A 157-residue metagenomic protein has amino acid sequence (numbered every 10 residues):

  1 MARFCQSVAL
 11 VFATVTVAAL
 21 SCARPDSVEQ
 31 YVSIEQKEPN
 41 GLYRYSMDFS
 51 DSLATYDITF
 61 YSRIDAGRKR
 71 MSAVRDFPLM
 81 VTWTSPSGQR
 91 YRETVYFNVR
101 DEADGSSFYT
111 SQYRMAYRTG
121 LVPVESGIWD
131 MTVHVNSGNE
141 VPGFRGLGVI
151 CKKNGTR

Functional and structural regions predicted by a protein language model:
M1-F12: Bacterial N-terminal signal peptides that target proteins for export
A18-S21: C-terminal motif of bacterial Sec signal peptides marking the signal peptidase cleavage site
A23-Y56: Solvent-exposed, flexible loop/coil segments flanking beta-strands in beta-rich domains
S52-F60, L121-G138: Noncatalytic modules at the cell exterior or secretory-pathway interfaces, chiefly beta-strand-rich lectin/adhesion
F60-M71: Short amphipathic, basic-aromatic surface patches that mediate peripheral association with negatively charged
M71-L79: Short coil-to-beta strand junction motifs in C2/discoidin
S72, N139-I150: Edge beta-strands of jelly-roll/beta-sandwich modules across compartments, strongly enriched in secreted/luminal
T94-P123: An anionic, turn-rich surface loop/hairpin at beta-sheet edges that serves as a generic interaction/coordination patch
